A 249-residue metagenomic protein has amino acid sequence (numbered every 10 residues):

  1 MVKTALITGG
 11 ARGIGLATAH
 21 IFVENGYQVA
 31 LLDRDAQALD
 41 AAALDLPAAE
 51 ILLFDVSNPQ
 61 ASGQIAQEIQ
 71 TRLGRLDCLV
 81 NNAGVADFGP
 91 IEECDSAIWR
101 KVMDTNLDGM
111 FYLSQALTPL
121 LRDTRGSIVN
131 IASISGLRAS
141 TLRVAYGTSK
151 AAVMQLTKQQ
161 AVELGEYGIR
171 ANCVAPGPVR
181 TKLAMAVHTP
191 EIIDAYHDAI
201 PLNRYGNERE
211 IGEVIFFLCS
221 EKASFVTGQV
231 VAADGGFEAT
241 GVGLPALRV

Functional and structural regions predicted by a protein language model:
V80, G165, R170, V226-G228: Short, small/polar-rich loop/turn modules that mediate ligand/substrate recognition or access, typified
P90-I91, I98-R100, Y196: Substrate-binding pocket helix/loop in short-chain dehydrogenase/reductase
S114, S149, T157: Active-site helix of classical SDR
T118, C173, D194-V226, A233-G235: C-terminal helical subdomain
P119, V162-E166, S224: Alpha-helical segment proximal to the catalytic Tyr-Lys
S133: Residue(s) in the substrate-gating loop at a strand-loop-helix junction that position the organic substrate next
R138, T227-V249: Short C-terminal tail/terminal secondary-structure segment of NAD(P)H-dependent dehydrogenase/reductase domains
